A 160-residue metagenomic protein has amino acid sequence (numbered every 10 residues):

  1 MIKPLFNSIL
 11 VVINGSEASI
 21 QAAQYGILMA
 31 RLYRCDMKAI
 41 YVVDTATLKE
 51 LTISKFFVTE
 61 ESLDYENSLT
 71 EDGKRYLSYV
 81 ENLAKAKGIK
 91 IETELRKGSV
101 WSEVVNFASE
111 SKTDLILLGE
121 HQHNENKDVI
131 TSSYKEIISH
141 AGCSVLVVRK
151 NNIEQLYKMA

Functional and structural regions predicted by a protein language model:
I2-E60: Small/aliphatic-rich secondary-structure junction motif
L5, N106-A160: Gly/Ser-rich helix-loop-strand patches that form or flank binding pockets for ribonucleotide-derived cofactors
K38, E92, L146: Conserved beta-strand positions in the Rossmann-like core of class I SAM-dependent methyltransferases
T59-R75: A short acidic, glycine-rich active-site loop that binds or catalyzes chemistry on phosphate/adenosine moieties
A84-E92: A short helix-to-beta-strand connector/capping loop
L95-E103: Charged docking surfaces used in two-component/phosphorelay signaling
